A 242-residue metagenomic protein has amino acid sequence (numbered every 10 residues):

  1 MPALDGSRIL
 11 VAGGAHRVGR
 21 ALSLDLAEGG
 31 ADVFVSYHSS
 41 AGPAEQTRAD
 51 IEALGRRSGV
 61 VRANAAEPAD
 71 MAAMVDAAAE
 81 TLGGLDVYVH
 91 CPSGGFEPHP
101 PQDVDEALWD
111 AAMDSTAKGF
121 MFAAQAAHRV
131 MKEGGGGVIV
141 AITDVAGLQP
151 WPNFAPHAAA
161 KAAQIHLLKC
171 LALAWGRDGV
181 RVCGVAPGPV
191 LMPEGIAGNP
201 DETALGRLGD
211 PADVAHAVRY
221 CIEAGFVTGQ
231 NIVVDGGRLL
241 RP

Functional and structural regions predicted by a protein language model:
A15-H16: Conserved glycine-rich cofactor-binding loop
H99-P101, D105-M113, N199: Substrate-binding pocket helix/loop in short-chain dehydrogenase/reductase
A124, A160, L168: Active-site helix of classical SDR
R129, L173-A174: Alpha-helical segment proximal to the catalytic Tyr-Lys
D144: Residue(s) in the substrate-gating loop at a strand-loop-helix junction that position the organic substrate next
G176, R181, V227-Q230: Short, small/polar-rich loop/turn modules that mediate ligand/substrate recognition or access, typified
D210-V234, L239: C-terminal substrate-recognition "lid" of short-chain dehydrogenase/reductases
